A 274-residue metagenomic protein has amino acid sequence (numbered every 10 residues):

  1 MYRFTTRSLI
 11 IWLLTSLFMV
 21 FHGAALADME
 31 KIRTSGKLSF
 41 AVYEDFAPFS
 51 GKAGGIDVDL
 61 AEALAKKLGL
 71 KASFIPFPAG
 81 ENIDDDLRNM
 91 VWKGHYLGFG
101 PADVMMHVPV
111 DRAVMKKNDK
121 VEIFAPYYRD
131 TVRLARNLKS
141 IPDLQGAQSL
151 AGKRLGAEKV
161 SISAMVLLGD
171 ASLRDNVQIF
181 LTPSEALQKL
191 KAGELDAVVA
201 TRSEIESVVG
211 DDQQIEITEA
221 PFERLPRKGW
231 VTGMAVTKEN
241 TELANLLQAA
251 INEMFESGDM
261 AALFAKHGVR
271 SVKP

Functional and structural regions predicted by a protein language model:
S8-F21: Bacterial N-terminal signal peptides
E30-D103: Extracytoplasmic small-molecule ligand-binding "clamshell" domains of the periplasmic binding protein/Venus flytrap
Y43-E44, Y128-R133, R202, E206-I251 (+1 more regions): Periplasmic-binding protein-like
A53-K66, T131-I179: Bilobed "Venus flytrap"/periplasmic-binding protein-like clamshell domains and structurally analogous long
V58-K67, L138-I141, K153-R154, G229-S271: Extended ligand-binding regions for polar small-molecule ligands
L64, V91, L150, K189-K191 (+1 more regions): Hydrophobic residues within well-ordered alpha-helices
I75-A147: Acidic, polar ligand-binding/catalytic clefts
V104-K117, V166-G169, K191-A192, D196-K228: A ligand-binding cleft/hinge motif common to bilobed small-molecule-binding domains
